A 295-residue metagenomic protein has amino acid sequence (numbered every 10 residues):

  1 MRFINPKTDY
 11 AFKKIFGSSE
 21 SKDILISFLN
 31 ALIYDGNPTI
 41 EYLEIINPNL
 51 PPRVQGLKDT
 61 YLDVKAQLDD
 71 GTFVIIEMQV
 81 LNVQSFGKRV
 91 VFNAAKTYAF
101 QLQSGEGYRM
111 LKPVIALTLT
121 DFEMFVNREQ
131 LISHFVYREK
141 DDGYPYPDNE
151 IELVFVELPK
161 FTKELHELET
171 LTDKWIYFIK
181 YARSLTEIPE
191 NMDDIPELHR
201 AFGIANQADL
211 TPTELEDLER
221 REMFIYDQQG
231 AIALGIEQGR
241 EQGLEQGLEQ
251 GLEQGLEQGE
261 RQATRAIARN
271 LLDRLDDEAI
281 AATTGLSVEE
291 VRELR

Functional and structural regions predicted by a protein language model:
M1-R295: Elongated, amphipathic alpha-helical interaction scaffolds
